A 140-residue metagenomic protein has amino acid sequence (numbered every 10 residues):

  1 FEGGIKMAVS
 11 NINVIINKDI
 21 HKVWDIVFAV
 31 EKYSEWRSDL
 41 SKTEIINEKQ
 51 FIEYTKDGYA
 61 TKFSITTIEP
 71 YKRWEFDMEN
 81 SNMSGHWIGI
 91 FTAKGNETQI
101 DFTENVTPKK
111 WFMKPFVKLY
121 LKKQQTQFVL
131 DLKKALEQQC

Functional and structural regions predicted by a protein language model:
F1-I15, S64, K94-E97, T126 (+3 more regions): Hydrophobic-ligand-binding modules of eukaryotic lipid transfer/binding families
G3-E44: Hydrophobic ligand-binding cavity/cleft-lining segments
K18-H21, N82, K123: A generic structural signal for alpha-helix starts
D25-E35, P70, L130, K134-Q138: Short, intrinsically disordered, mixed-charge
V27, R37, E104, Q124-Q125: Hydrophobic alpha-helical core bundles mediating ligand binding, dimerization, or RNAP-core interactions
E48-F51: Short coil-to-beta transition motif at edge beta-strands of beta-rich domains
Y54-Q99, N105-P108, K134-A135: Hydrophobic-ligand binding "helix-grip"
N105-C140: A conserved amphipathic terminal alpha-helix motif
